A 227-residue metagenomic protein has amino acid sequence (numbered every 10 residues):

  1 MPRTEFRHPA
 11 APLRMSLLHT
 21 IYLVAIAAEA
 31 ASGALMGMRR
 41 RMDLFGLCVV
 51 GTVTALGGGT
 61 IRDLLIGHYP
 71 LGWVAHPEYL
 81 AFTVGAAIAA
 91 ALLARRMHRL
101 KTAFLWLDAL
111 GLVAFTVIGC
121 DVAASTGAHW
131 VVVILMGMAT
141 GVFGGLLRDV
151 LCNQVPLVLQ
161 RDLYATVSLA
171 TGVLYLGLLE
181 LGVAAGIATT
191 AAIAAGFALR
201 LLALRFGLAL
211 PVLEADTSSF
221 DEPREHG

Functional and structural regions predicted by a protein language model:
P2-H8, P12, L208-G227: Intrinsically disordered, low-complexity non-transmembrane regions of multi-pass membrane transporters
L13-L18, L64-V74, I118-V132, G177-A188: Helix-coil boundary and interhelical linker segments in multi-pass alpha-helical membrane proteins
M15-I26, L71-G85, H129-G141: Structural signature of hydrophobic alpha-helical transmembrane segments
A30-R41, D63, I88-K101, L146-L157 (+1 more regions): C-terminal ends of transmembrane helices
F45-V53, H76-L80, K101-L112, M136 (+1 more regions): Cytoplasmic-side transmembrane-helix entry/capping segments in multi-pass membrane proteins
V49-V53, T60-I66, L135, A139 (+3 more regions): Short, structured motif recognition centered on aromatic/hydrophobic residues
G51-G59, D108-D121, L163-L176, F220-G227: Small-residue-rich segments of transmembrane alpha-helices in multi-pass membrane proteins, especially helix faces
A75-L80, H129-L135, Q160-T166, G182-A194: Loop-to-transmembrane alpha-helix initiation sites
